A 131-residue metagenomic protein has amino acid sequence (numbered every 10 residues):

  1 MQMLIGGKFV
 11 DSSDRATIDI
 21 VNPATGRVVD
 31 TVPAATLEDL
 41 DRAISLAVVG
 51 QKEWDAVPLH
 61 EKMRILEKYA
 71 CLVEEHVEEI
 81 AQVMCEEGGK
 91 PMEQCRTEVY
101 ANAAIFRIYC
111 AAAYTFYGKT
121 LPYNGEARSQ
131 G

Functional and structural regions predicted by a protein language model:
M1-T31, R64, K68, F116-G131: Terminal low-complexity tails and localization/encapsulation signals of metabolic enzymes
V29-F116: Glycine-rich loop-to-alpha-helix module at the N-terminal edge of alpha/beta enzyme cores
